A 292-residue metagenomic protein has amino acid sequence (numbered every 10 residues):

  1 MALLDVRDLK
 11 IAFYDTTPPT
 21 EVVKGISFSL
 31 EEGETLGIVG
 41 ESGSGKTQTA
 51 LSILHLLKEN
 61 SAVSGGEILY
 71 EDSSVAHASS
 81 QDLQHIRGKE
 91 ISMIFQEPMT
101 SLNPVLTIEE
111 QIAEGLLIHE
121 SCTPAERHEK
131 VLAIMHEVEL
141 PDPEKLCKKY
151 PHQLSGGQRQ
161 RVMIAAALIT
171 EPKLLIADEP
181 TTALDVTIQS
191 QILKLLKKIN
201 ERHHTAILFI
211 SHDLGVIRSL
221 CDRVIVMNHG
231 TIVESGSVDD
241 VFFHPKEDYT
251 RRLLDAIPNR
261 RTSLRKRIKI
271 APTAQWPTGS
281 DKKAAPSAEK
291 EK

Functional and structural regions predicted by a protein language model:
P19, P141-E144, S237-K292: Short catalytic/signature loops enriched in Gly
V63-S74: Conserved ABC transporter NBD signature motif
E126-K145, L254: Conserved ABC ATPase "signature" region
I169-K173: A short, proline-enriched helix->beta-strand linker immediately N-terminal to the Walker B motif in ABC-type P-loop
I217-S219: A short, surface-exposed alpha-helical micro-motif characterized by mixed small hydrophobic and charged/polar residues
R223, S235: Short, glycine/charged-rich "phosphate-handling" switch motifs in NTP-dependent and phosphotransfer domains
